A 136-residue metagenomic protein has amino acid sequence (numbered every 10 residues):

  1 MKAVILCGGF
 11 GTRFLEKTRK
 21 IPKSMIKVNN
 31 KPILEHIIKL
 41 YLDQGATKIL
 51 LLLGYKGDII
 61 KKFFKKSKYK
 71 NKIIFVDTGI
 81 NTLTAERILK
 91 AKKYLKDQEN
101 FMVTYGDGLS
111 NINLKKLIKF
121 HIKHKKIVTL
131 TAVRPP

Functional and structural regions predicted by a protein language model:
K2-I5, R13, K27, K31-Y105 (+1 more regions): Conserved N-terminal catalytic core of the sugar/cofactor nucleotidyltransferase
F10, I21, K56, G108: A generic "binding-loop/recognition-motif" signal
G11-R13, H124: Glycine-rich "HGGG/HGxG" loop immediately N-terminal to the catalytic nucleophile of the alpha/beta-hydrolase
E16-R19: Conserved catalytic-core motifs of eukaryotic protein kinase domains, centered on the activation segment
S110-P136: Conserved core of the sugar-phosphate nucleotidyltransferase
